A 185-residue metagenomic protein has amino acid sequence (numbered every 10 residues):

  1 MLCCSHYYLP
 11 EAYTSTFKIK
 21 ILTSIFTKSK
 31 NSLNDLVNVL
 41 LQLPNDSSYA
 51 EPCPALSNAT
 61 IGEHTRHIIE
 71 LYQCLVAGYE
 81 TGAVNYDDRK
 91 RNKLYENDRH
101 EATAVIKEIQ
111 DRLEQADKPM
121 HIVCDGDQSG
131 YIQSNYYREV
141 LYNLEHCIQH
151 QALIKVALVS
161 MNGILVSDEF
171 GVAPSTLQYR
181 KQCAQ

Functional and structural regions predicted by a protein language model:
C3-C4: Cysteine-centered motifs
Y7-L9: Short hydrophobic targeting helices and cationic amphipathic motifs that mediate membrane/organellar targeting
A12-T16: Ala/Thr-enriched low-complexity intrinsically disordered regions
F17, T23, I69-S129, G163-Q185: Short, helix-capping/interhelical loops that line the mouth of catalytic, cofactor-, or ligand-binding pockets
I21-N45, G62-G78, E145: Alpha-helical bundle segments that constitute or directly flank the non-heme di-iron/ferroxidase center
D46-C53, H121-C124: Glycine- and aromatic-rich loop/turn segments at beta-sheet edges
A50-D88, G130-G171, T176-L177: Short, contiguous alpha-helical
